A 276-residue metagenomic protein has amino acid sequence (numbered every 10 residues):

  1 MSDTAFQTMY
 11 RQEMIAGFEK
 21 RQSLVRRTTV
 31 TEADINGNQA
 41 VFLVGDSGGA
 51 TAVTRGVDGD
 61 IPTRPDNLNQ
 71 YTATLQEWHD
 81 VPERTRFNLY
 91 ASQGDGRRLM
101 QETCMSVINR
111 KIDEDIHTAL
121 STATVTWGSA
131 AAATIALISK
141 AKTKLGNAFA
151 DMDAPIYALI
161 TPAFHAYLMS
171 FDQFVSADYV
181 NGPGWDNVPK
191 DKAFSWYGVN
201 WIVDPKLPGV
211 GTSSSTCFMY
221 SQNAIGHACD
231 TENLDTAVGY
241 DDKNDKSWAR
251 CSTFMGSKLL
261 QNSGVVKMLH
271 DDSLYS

Functional and structural regions predicted by a protein language model:
M1-A73, L269-D272: N-terminal "assembly arms/tails" that initiate or stabilize quaternary assembly in self-assembling proteins
M9-F18, R26, A141, T216-L234: Short, Φ-rich (hydrophobic/aromatic) sequence segments
N36, A40, V44, G146-T231: Extended oligomerization regions of viral-like shell subunits
V41-L43, S47, D60-P62, L68-G96 (+3 more regions): Structured, hydrophobic secondary-structure cores that serve as assembly/anchoring elements
L43, T74-Q76, E83, L159 (+5 more regions): Residues in well-ordered beta-strands of folded domains
E77, T103-C104, S247-A249: Oligomerization/assembly interface segments of phage tail-like spikes and tubes
R84-M152, K267-S276: Alpha-helical scaffold segments that mediate packing/assembly in large oligomeric complexes
A237-S276: Extended, compositionally biased alpha-helical segments that mediate assembly or anchoring
